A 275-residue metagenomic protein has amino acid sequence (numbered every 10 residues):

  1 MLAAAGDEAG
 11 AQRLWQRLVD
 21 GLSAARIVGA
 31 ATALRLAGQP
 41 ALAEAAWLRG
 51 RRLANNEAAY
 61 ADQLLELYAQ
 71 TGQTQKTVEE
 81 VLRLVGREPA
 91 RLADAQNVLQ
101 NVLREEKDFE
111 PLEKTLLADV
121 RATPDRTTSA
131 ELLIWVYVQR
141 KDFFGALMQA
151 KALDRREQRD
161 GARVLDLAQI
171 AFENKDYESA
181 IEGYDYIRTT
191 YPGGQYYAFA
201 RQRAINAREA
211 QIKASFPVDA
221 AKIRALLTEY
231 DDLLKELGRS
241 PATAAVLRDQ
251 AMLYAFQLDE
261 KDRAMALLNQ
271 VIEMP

Functional and structural regions predicted by a protein language model:
M1-P275: Acidic, polar-rich low-complexity tracts and alpha-helical solenoid repeat scaffolds
